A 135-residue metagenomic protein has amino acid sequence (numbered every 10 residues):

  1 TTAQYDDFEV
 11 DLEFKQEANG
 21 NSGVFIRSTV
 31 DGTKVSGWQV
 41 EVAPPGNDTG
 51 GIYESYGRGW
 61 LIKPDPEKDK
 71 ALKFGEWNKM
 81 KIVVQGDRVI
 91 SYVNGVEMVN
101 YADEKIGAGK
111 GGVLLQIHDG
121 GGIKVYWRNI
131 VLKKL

Functional and structural regions predicted by a protein language model:
T1-L135: Carbohydrate-interacting regions of secretory-pathway proteins
